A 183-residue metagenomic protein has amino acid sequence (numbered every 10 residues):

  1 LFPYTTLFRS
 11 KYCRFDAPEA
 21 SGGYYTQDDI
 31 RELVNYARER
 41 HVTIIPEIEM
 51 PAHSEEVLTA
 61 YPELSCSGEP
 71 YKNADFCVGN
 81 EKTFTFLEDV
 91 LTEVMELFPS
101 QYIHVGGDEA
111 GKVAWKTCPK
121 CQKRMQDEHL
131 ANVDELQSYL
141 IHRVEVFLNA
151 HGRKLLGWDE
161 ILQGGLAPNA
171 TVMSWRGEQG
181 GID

Functional and structural regions predicted by a protein language model:
L1, T5-R153: Substrate-binding cleft of carbohydrate-active enzyme catalytic domains
A60-L64, V113-A114, L156-D183: Substrate-binding cleft/loops of secretory-pathway carbohydrate-active enzymes
